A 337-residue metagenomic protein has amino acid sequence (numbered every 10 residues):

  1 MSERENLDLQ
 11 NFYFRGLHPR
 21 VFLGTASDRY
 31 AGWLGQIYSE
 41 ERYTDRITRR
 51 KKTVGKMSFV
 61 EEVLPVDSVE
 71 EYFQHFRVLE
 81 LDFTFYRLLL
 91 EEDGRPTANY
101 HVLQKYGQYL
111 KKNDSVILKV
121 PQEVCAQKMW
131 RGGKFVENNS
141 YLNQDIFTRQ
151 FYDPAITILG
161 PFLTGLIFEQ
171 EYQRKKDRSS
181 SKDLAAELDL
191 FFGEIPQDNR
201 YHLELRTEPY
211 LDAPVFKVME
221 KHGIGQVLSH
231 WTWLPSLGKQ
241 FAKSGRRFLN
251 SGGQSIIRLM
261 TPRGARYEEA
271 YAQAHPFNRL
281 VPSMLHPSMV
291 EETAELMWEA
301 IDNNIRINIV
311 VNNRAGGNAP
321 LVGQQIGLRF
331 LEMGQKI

Functional and structural regions predicted by a protein language model:
M1-I337: Residues lining hydrophobic/aromatic ligand-binding pockets adjacent to catalytic sites
